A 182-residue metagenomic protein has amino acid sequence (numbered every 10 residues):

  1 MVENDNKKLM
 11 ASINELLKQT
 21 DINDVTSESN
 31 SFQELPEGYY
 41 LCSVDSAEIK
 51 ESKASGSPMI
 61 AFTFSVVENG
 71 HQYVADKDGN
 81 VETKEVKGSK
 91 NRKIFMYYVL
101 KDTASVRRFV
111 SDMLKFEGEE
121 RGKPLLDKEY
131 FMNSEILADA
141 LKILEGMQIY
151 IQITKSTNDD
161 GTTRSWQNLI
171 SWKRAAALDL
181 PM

Functional and structural regions predicted by a protein language model:
M1-M182: Short beta-rich binding modules
